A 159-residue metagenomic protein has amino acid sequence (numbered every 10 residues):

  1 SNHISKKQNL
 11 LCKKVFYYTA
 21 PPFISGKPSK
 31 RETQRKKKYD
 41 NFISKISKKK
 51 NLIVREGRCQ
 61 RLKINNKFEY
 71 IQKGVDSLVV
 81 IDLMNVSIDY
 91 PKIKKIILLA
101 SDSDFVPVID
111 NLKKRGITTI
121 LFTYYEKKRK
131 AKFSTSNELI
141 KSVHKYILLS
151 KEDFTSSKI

Functional and structural regions predicted by a protein language model:
S1-V75, I88, K114, T118 (+1 more regions): Domain-level signal for Mg2+-assisted phosphodiester chemistry and nucleotide/NA-binding surfaces in nucleic-acid
L10, P91, K141: Structured loop/turn residues at beta-strand edges in well-structured enzyme cores
K13-V15, K94, H144: Conserved acidic residues
Y18, L99, L149: Conserved residues at the C-terminal ends of beta-strands
D76-L83: Charged, flexible boundary elements
L83-I117: Acidic, metal-binding active-site segment of PIN/NYN-like and related structure-specific nucleases
V108-I159: Acidic, PIN/NYN-like endoribonuclease modules and their adjacent C-terminal/linker elements
